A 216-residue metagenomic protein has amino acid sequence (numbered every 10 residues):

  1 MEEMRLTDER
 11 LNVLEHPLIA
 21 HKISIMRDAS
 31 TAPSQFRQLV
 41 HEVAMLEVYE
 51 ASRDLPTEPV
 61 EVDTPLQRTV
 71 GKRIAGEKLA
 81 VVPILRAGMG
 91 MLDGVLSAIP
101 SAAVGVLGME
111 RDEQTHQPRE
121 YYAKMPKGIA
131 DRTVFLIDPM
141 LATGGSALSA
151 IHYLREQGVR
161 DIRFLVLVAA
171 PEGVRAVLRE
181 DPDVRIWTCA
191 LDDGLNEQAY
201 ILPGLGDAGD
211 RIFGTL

Functional and structural regions predicted by a protein language model:
M1-L216: PRPP-associated nucleotide enzymes
